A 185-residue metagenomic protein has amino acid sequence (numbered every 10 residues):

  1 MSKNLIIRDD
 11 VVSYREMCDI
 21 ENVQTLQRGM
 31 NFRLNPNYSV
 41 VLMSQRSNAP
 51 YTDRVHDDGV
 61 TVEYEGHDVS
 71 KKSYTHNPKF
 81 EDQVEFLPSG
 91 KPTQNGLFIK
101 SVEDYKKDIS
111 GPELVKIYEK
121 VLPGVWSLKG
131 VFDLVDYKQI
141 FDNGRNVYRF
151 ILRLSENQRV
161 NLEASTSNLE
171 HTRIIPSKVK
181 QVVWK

Functional and structural regions predicted by a protein language model:
S2-S127: Acidic, glycine-rich low-complexity segments with interspersed aromatic residues
V102, N157-K185: Short, charged surface segments at domain edges that flank catalytic/cofactor-binding sites
V115-I117, F132-L134, L152, I175 (+2 more regions): Generic hydrophobic secondary-structure signal
K120-L169: Compact mixed alphabeta submodule
